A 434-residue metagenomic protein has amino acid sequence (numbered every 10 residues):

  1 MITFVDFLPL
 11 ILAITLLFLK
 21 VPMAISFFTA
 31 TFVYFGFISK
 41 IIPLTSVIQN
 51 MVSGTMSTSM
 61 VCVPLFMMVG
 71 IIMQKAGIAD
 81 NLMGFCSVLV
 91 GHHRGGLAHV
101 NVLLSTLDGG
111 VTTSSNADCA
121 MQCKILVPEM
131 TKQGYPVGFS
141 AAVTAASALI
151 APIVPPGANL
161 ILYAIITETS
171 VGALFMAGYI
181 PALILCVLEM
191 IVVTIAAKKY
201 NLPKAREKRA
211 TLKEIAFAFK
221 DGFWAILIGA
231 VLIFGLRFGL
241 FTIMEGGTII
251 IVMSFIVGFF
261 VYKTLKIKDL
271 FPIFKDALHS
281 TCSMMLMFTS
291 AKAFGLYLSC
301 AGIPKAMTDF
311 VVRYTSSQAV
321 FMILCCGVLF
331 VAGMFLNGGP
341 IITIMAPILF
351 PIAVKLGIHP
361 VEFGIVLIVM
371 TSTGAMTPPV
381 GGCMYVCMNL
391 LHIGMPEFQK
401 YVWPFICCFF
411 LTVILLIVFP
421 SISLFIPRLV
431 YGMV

Functional and structural regions predicted by a protein language model:
M1-V434: Alpha-helical transmembrane segments of multi-pass membrane transport proteins
